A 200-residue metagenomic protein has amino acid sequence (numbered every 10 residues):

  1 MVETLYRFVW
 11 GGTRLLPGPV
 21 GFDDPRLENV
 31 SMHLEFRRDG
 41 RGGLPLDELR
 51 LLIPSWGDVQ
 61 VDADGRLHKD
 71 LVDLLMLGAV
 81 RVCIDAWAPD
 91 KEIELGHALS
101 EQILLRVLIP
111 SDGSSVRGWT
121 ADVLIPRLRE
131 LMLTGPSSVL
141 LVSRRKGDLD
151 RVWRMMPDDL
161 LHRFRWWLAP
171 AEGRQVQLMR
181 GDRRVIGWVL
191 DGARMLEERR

Functional and structural regions predicted by a protein language model:
M1, D62, R194-M195: Charged/polar interaction segments and conserved charged motifs
M1-D58, R66-V72, M76-L77, S111-S138 (+1 more regions): Conserved N-terminal beta1-alpha1 strand-loop-helix module at the mouth
W10, W56, W87, W119 (+3 more regions): A residue-identity detector for tryptophan
F22-D24, P89-E101, R129, L178-G181: Short amphipathic alpha-helices and their capping/turn segments at secondary-structure boundaries
M32-R37, V72-E94, S138-R145, W166-R200: Glycine-rich phosphate-binding active-site loops on the catalytic face of alpha/beta enzymes
G40-D62, E92-S111, G147-V176: Alpha-helix-loop-beta-strand connector modules within alpha/beta enzyme cores
D64-L67, W87: Positively charged, amphipathic N-terminal segments that serve as targeting/anchoring signals
L124-D159: Ampipathic, surface-exposed secondary-structure segments
